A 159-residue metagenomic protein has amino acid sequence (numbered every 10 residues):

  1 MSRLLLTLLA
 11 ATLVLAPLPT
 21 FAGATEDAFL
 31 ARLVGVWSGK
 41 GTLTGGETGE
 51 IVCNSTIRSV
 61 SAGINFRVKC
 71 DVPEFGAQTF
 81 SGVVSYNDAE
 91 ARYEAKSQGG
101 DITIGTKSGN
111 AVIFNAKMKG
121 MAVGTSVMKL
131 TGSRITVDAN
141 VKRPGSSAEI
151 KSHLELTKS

Functional and structural regions predicted by a protein language model:
M1-L4: Positively charged n-region of N-terminal signal peptides that target proteins for export
T7-P17: Bacterial N-terminal signal peptides
L15-T25: Bacterial Sec-dependent signal peptides at the C-terminal "C-region" and cleavage site
G23-K129, P144-S159: Central antiparallel beta-sheet cores of small beta-barrel/beta-sandwich binding domains
G132-P144: Low-complexity, intrinsically disordered Gly/Pro/Thr-rich segments
